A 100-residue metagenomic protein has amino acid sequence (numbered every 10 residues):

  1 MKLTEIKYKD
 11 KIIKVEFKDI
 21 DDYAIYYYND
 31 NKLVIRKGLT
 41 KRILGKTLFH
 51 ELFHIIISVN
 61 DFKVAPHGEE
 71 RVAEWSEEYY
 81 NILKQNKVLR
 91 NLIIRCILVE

Functional and structural regions predicted by a protein language model:
M1-I43, V59-E100: Metalloprotease/metallohydrolase-associated module, dominated by Zn2+-dependent proteases
K46-S58: Active-site recognition of the HExxH zinc-binding catalytic motif
